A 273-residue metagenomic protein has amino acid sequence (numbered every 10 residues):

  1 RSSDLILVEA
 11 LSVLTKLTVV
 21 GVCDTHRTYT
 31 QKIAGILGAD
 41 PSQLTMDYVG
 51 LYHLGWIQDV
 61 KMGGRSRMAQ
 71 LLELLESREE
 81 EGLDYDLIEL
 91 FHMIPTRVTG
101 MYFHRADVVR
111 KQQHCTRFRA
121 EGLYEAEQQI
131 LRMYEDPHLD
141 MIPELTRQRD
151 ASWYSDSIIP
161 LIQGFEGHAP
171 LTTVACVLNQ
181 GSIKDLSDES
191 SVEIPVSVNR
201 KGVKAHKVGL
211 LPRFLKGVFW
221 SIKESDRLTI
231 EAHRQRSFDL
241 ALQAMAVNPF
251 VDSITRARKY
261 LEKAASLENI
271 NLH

Functional and structural regions predicted by a protein language model:
L5-I6, V19: Tubulin/FtsZ superfamily GTPase core signature
V8-V13, Q31-A34, Q58-V60: Short acidic, glycine/serine/threonine-rich loops at helix termini
S12-V19, G64: A glycine- and small-aliphatic-rich helix-loop capping segment at beta-alpha/alpha-beta transitions that lines
K16-I33, L37: Acidic, His- and aromatic-enriched active-site or binding-groove loops in soluble protein domains that engage sugars
A34-H273: Long, compositionally biased stretches enriched for glycine and/or charged residues
